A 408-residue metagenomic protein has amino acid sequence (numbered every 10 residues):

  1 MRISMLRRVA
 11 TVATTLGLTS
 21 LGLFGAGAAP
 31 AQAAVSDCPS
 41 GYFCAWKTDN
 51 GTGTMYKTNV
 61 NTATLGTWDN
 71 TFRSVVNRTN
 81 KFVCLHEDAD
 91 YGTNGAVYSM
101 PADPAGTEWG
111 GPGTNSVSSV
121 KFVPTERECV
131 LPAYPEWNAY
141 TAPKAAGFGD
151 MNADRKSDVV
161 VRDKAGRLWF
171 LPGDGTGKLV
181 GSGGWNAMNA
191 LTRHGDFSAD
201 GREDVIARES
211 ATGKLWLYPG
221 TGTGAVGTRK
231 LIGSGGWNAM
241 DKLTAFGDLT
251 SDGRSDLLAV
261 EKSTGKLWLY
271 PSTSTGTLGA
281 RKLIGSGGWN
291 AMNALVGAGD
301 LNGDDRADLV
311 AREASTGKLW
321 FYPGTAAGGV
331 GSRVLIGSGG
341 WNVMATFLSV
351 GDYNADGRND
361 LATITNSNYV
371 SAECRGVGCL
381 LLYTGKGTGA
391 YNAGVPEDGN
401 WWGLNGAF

Functional and structural regions predicted by a protein language model:
M1-A33: Secretory targeting and sorting signals
S36-F408: Trp/Gly-enriched beta-strand/coil motifs that build multi-repeat beta-propeller-like domains and related W-rich binding
